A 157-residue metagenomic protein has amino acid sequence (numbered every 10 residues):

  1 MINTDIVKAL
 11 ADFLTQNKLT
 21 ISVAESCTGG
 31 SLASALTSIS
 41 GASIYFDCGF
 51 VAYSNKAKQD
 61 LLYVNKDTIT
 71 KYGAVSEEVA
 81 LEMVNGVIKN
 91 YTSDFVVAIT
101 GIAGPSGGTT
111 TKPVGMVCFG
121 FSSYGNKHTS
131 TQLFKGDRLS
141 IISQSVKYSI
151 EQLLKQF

Functional and structural regions predicted by a protein language model:
M1-F157: Short alpha-helical segments enriched in small residues
